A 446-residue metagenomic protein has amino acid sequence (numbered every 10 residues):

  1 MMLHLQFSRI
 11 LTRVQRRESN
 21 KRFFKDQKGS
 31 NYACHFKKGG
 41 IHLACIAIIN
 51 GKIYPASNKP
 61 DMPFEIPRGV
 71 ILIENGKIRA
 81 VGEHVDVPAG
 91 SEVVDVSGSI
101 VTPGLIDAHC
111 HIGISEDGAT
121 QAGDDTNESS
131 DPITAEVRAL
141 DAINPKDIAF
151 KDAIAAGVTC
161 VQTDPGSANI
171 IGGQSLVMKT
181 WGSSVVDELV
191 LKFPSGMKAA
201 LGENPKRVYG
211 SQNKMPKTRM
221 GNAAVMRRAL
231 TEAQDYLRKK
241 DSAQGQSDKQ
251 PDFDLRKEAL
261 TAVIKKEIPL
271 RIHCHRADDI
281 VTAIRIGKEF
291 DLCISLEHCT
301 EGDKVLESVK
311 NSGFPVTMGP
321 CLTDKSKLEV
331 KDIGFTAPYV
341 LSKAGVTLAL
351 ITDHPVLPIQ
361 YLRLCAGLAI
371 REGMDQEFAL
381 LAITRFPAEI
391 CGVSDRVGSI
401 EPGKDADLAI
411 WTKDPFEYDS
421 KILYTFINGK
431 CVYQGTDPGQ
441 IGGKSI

Functional and structural regions predicted by a protein language model:
R9, K21-F23, Y32-P88, S99: N-terminal metal-binding scaffold of metallo-dependent hydrolase/deaminase domains
H42-L43, A139, L237-G334, A349 (+3 more regions): Active-site core of metal-dependent hydrolases
G51, I71, G76, G98 (+9 more regions): Divalent metal-coordination and catalytic microenvironments
I53-V70, E83, D375-L380, A388-L423: Acidic, glycine-enriched loop/beta-strand segments at the rims of small-molecule binding/catalytic pockets
S99-P165, I170-G173: Metal-associated gating/positioning segment near the N- to mid-region
E116-I143, M178, S184, K198-V208 (+4 more regions): Active-site gating loops and adjacent loop-to-helix segments of metal-dependent hydrolytic enzymes
D117-G118, D124-S129, T134, P269 (+3 more regions): His/Asp/Glu-enriched, well-ordered alpha-helical/loop segment that forms or immediately abuts the divalent-metal
I154-I294: Polyanionic/metal-chelating signatures
